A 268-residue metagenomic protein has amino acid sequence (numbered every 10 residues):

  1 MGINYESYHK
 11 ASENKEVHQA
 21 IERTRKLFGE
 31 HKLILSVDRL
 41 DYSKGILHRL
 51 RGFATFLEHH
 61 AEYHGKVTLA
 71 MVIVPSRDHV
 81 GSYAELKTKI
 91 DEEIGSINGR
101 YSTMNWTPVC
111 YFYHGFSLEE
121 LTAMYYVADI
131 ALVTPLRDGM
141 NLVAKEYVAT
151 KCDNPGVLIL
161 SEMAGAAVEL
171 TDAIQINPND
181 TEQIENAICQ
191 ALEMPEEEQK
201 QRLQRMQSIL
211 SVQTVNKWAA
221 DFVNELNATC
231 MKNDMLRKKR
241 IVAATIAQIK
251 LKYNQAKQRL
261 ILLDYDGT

Functional and structural regions predicted by a protein language model:
M1-Y8: Short beta-strand->alpha-helix junction loop in the catalytic core of nucleotide-activated group-transfer enzymes
K10-I34, A61-H64: Nucleotide-sugar donor-binding and catalytic loop/hinge architecture of NDP-sugar-dependent glycosyltransferases
F28-S43, L50, A70: Conserved donor-binding/catalytic core segment of Leloir-type glycosyltransferases
K44-I46, G52, N141, T214: Active-site helix-initiating loop/hinge in glycosyltransferases
L57-A70, Y126, I130-V212, K217-N224: Catalytic binding pocket for nucleotide-activated donors in carbohydrate/polymer assembly enzymes
I73-E119: Nucleotide-activated donor-binding/catalytic signature segment of Leloir-type glycosyltransferases, i.e., the conserved
I90, S208-Y265: Non-catalytic pre-domain segments flanking phosphatase-related domains
S117-A128: Short acidic alpha-helix that forms the nucleotide-activated donor recognition element in Leloir-type transferases
